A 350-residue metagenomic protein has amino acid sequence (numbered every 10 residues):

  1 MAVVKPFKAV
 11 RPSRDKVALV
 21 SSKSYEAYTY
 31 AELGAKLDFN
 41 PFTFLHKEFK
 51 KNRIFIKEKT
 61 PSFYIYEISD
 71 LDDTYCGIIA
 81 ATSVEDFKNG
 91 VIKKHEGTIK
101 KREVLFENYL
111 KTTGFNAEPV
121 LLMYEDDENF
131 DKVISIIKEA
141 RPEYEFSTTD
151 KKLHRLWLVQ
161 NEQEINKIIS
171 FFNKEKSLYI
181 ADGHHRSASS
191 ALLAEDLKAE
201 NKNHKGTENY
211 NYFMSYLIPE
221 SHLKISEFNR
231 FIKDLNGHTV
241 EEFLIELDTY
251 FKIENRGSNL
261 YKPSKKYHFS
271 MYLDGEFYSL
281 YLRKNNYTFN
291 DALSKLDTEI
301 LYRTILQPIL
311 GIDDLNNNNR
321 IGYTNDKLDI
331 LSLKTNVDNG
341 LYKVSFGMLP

Functional and structural regions predicted by a protein language model:
M1-P350: A cross-family signal for N-terminal binding/gating loops and helix N-caps that shape access to the active site
